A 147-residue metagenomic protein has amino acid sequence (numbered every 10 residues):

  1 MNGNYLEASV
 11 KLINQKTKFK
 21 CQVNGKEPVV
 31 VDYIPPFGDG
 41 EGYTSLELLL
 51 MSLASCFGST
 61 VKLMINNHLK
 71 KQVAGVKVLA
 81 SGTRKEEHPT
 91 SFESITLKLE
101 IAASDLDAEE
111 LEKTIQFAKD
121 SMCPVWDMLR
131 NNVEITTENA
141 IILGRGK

Functional and structural regions predicted by a protein language model:
M1-M51, K62-K147: Extended beta-strand/beta-hairpin segments
L53-F57: Alpha-helical metal-binding/catalytic segments enriched in His/Glu/Asp
